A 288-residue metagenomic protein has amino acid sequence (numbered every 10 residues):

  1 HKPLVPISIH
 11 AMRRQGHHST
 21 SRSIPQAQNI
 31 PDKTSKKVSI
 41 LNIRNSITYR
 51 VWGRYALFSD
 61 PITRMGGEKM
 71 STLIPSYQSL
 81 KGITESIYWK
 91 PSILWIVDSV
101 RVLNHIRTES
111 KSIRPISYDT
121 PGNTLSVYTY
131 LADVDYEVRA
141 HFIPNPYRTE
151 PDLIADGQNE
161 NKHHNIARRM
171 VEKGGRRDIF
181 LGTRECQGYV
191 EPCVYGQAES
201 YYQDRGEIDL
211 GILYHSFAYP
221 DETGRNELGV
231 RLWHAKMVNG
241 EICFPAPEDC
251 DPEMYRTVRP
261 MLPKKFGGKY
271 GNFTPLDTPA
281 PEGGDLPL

Functional and structural regions predicted by a protein language model:
K2-H10: Extreme N-terminal basic, low-complexity initiation segments that serve as generic localization/processing leaders
I9-A11, H18-S19, I24, N29-I30 (+1 more regions): Short terminal hydrophobic/aromatic SLiMs and anchors at protein ends
V38-G67: N-terminal, Lys/Arg- and Ser/Thr-rich interaction peptides
V51-Y55, N104, V138-P146: Beta-strand elements of well-folded, non-transmembrane domains
I62-K81, K162-V171: Short, flexible N-terminal segments of the mature chain
G67, V102-S112, R148-D156: Structured soluble/peripheral alpha/beta segments that form catalytic or ligand/cofactor-binding pockets
M70-S110: Glycine/small-residue-rich interface belts in oligomeric ring/scaffold proteins and their assembly partners
P115-L288: Internal, well-folded beta-alpha domain core
